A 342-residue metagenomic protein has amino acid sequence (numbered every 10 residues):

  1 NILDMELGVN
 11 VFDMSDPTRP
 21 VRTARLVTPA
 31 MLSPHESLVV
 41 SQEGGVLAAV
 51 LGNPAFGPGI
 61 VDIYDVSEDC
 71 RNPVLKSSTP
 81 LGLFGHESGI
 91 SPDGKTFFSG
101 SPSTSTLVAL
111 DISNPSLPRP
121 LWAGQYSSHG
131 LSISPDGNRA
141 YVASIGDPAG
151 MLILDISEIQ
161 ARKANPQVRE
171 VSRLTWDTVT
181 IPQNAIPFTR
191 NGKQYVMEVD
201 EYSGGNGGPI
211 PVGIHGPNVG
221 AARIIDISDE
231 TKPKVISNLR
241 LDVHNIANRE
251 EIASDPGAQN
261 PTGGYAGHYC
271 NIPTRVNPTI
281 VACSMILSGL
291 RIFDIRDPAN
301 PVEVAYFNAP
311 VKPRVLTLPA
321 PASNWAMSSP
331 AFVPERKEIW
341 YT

Functional and structural regions predicted by a protein language model:
N1-T342: Feature marking well-ordered beta-strand scaffolds used for ligand recognition
